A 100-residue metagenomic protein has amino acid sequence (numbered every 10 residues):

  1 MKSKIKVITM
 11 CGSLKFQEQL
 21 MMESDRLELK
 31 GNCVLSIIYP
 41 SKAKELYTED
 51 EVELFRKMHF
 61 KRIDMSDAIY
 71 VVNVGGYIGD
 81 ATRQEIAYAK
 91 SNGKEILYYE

Functional and structural regions predicted by a protein language model:
M1-E100: Conserved catalytic or regulatory cores that recognize and/or transform ribose-phosphate-containing ligands
